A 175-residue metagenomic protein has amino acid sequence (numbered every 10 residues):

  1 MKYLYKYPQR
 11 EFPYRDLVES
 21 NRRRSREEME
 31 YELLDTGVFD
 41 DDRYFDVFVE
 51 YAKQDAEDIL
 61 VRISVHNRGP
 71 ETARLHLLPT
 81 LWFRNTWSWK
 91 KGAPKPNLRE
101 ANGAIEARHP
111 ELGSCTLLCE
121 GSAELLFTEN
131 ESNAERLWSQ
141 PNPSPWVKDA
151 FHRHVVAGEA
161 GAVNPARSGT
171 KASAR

Functional and structural regions predicted by a protein language model:
M1-R175: Anionic coordination/interaction segments
